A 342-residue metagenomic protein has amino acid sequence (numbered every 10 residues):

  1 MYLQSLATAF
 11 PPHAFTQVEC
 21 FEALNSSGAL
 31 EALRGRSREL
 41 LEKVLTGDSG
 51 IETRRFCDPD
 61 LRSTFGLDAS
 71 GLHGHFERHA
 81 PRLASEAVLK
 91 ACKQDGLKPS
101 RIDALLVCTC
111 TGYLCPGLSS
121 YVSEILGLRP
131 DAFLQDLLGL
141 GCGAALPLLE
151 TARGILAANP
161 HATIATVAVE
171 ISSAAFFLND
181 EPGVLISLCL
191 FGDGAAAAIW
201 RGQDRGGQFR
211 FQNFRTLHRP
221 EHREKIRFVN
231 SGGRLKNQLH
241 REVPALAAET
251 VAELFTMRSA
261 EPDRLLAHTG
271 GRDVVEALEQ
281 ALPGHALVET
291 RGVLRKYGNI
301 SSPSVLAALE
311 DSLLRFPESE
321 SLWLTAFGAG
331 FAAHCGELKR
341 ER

Functional and structural regions predicted by a protein language model:
M1-E77, T163, L178-A245, E249 (+2 more regions): Condensing-enzyme catalytic core mediating Claisen C-C bond formation in acyl metabolism
A14-T16, P116-S120, P147-E150, A175-D180 (+2 more regions): Short acidic, glycine/serine/threonine-rich loops at helix termini
K43, C57, H79-D95, T151 (+3 more regions): Short, well-ordered amphipathic alpha-helical segments that serve as non-catalytic structural scaffolds within diverse
V44-F65, A69-L128, L134, G139 (+1 more regions): Conserved beta-ketoacyl condensing-enzyme motif
K98, L128-R129, G141, L156-N159 (+5 more regions): Solvent-exposed alpha-helices and their adjacent loops that cap or buttress functional pockets in soluble metabolic
C110-T111, E124, R129-D131, D136-A157 (+3 more regions): Claisen-condensing/thiolase-fold acyl-transfer catalytic domains that form or cleave C-C bonds in fatty acid
Y113-L128, V167-F177, R223-K225, V274-H285: Acidic-glycine-rich active-site phosphate/pyrophosphate-binding loop
L137, P147-T151, A168-G194: Active-site glycine-rich loop that binds ribose-phosphate moieties when present
